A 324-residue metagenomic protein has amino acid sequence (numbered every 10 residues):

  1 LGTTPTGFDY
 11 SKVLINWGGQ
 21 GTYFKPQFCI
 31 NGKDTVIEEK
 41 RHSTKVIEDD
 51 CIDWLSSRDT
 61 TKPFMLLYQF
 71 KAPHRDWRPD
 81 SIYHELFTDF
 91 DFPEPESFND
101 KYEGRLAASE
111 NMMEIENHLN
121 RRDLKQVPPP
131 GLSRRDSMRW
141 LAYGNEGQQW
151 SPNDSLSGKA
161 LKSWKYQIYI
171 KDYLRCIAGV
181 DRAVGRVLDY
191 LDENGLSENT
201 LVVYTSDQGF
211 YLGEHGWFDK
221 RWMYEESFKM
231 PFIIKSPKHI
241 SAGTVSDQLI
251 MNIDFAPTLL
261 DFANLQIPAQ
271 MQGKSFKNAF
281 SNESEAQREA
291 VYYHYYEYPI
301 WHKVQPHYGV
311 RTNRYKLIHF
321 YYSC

Functional and structural regions predicted by a protein language model:
G2-G7, S57-T61, G195-E198, Y224-S227 (+3 more regions): Extracellular/periplasmic catalytic domains that process cell-envelope and extracellular macromolecules
T6, H42-I52, K171-L174, A178-G185 (+4 more regions): A structural signal for well-ordered alpha-helical segments within the folded catalytic domains of diverse enzymes
G7-Y10, I15-G18, V36, D76 (+3 more regions): C-terminal cap/loop subdomain of S1 sulfatases and analogous C-terminal strand-loop tails that border
L14, S43-T44, E48, I52 (+4 more regions): FAD-dinucleotide binding site
I15-E38, S56-K62, L67-L249, F262-L265 (+2 more regions): Active-site-proximal cap/lid insertion segments
D50, I82-L86, S275: Alpha-helical scaffold elements adjacent to nucleotide-binding pockets in ATP/GTP-utilizing enzyme cores
I52-D53, D189-L191, D219, N278 (+1 more regions): A generic local structural motif
